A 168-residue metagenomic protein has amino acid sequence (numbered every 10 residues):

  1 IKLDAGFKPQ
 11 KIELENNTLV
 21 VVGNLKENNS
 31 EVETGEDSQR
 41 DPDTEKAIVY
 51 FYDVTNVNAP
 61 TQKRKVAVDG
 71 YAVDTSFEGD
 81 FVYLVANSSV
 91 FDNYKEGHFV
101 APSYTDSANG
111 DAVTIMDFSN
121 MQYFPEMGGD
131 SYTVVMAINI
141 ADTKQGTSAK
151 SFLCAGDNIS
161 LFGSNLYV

Functional and structural regions predicted by a protein language model:
I1-V168: Beta-sheet-rich non-transmembrane sensory/scaffold domains
